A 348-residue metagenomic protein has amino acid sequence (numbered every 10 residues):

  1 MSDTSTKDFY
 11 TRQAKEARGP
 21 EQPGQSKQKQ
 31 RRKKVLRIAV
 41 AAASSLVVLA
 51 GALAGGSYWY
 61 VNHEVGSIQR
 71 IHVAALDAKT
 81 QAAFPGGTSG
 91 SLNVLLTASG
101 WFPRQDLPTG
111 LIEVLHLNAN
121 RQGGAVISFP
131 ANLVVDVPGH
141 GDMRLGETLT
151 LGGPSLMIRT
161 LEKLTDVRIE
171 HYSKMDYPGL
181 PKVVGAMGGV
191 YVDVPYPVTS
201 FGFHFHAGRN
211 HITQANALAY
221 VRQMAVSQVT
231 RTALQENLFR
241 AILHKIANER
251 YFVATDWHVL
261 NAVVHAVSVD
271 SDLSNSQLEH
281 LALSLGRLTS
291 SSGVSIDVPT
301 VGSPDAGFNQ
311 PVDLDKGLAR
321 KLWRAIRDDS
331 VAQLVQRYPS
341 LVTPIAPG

Functional and structural regions predicted by a protein language model:
S2-D8, A14, G19-R121: Entry/capping segment at the start of metal-dependent catalytic domains with acidic active-site entry clusters
A78-F84, S89-L92, P103, L133 (+1 more regions): C-terminal solvent-exposed extensions
S89-L92, L107-I112, R121-F129, H140 (+7 more regions): Extracytoplasmic
G100-R104, M143-L151, D166-H171, R222-T230 (+3 more regions): Second-shell loop/turn segments in exported
T109-L111, D142, P154-E162, Y177-P181 (+7 more regions): Extracytoplasmic/secreted envelope proteins and their assembly/folding machinery, especially bacterial periplasmic
A119, V134, P138, T150 (+6 more regions): Sec-exported extracytoplasmic/periplasmic mature domains
G146-H206: Amphipathic, coiled-coil-like alpha-helical scaffolding segments used for oligomerization/assembly
V183-H265: Flexible, polar/acidic helix-loop-strand segments at domain edges
